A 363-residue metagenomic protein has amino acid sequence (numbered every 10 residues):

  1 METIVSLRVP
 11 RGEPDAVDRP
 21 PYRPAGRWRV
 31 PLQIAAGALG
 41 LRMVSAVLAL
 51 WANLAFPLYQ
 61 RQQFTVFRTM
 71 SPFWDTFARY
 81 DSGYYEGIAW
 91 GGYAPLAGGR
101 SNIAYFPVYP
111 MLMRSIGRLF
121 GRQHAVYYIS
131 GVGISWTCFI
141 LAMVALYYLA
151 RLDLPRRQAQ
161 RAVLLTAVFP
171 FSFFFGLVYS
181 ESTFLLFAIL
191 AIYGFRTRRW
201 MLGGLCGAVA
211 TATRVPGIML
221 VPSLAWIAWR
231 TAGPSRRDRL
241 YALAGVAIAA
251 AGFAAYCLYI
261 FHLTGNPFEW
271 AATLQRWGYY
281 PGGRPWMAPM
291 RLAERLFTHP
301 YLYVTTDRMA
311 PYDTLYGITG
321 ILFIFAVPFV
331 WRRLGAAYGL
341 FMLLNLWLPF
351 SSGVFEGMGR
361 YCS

Functional and structural regions predicted by a protein language model:
T76-R122, A288, L292-L296, P349: Short hydrophobic/aromatic helix or loop-helix immediately within or flanking a transmembrane segment in polytopic
S115, S130-D153, L322-A326: Transmembrane-helix motifs of polytopic, lipid-linked glycan transferases
A125-I129, L146-V168, L334-L340: Transmembrane-helix signature of polytopic, membrane-embedded enzymes that assemble or transfer cell-envelope glycans
A145, L165-V168, T183-L202, V221: Specific aromatic-rich, kink-prone transmembrane helix
L177-T183, M358: Short acidic/glycine- and proline-prone juxtamembrane loop motifs at membrane-interface regions of multi-pass membrane
R196-W200, G204, L220-A250: Perimembrane helix-loop-helix junctions
A232-A244, I324-L343: Membrane-interface helix-loop-helix junctions at transmembrane boundaries of multi-pass membrane enzymes, predominantly
R295-A336, N345-L346: Hydrophobic, aromatic-rich transmembrane alpha-helices and their immediate juxtamembrane boundary segments
